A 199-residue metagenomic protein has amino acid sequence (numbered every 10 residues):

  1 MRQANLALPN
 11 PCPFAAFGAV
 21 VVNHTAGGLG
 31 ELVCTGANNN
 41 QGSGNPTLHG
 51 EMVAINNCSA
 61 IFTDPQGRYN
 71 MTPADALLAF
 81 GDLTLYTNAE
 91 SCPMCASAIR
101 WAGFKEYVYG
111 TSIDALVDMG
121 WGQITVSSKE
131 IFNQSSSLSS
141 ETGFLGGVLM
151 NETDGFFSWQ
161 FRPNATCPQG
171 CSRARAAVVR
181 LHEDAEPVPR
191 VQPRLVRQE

Functional and structural regions predicted by a protein language model:
M1-P11, Y69, G81, S91 (+1 more regions): Zinc-dependent deaminase
A16-T25: Short beta-strand scaffold segments in enzyme catalytic cores
A26, G42, I113: Flexible, active-site-proximal loop/turn residues at the rims of small-molecule/cofactor binding pockets and catalytic
L32-N40: Short beta->alpha transition motifs characteristic of CBS
N39-V53: A short, polar/charged loop-to-alpha-helix boundary motif
S43, N57-S59, T63: Active-site-proximal segments of catalytic enzyme domains that coordinate small-molecule cofactors or metal ions
D64-F80: Short helix/loop segment immediately N-terminal to the Walker
N88: Short metal-coordination and nucleic-acid-contact micro-motifs, chiefly zinc-binding Cys/His arrays
